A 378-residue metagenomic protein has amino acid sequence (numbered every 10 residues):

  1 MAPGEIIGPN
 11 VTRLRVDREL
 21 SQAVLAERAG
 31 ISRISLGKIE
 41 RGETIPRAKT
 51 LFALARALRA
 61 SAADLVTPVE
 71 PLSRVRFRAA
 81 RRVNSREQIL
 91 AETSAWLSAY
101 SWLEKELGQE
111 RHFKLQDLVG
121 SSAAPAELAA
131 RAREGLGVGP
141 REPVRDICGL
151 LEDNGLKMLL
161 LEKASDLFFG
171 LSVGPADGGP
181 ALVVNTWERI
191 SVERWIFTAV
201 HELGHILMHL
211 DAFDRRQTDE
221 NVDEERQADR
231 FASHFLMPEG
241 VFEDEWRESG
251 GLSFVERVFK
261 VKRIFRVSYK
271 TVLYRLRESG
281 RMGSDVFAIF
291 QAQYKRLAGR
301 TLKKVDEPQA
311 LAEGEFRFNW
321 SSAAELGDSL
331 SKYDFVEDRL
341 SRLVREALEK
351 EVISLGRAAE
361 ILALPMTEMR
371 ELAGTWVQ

Functional and structural regions predicted by a protein language model:
M1-Q378: Active-site hotspot residues in diverse enzymes, especially metal/ion-binding acidic/histidine motifs
